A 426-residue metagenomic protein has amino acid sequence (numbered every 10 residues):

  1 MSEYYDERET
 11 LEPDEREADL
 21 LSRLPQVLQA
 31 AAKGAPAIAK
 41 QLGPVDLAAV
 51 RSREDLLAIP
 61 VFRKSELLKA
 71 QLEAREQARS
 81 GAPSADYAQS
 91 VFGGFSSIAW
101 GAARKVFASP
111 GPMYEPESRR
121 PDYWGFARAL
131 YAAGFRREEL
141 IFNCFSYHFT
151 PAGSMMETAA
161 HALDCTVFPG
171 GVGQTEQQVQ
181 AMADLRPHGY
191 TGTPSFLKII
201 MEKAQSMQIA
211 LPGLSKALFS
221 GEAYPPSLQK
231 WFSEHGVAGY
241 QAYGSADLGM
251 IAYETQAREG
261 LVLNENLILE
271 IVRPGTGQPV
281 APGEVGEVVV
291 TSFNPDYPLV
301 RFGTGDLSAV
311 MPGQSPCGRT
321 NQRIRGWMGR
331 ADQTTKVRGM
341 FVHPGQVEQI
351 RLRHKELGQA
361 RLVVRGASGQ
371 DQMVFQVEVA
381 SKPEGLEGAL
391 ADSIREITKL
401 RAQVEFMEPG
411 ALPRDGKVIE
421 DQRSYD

Functional and structural regions predicted by a protein language model:
M1-A108, P112-A132, R136-R137, G369-V374 (+3 more regions): Nucleotide 5′-phosphate-binding alpha/beta core
S2-A32, P36, T150, L163-D426: Active-site glycine/GP-rich loop and adjacent strand/helix microenvironment that borders small-molecule binding pockets
G94-S96, L130, S146, Q178 (+1 more regions): Catalytic micro-motifs at enzyme active sites that drive phosphoryl/nucleotidyl and oxygen chemistry
A108-P121, E157-V167, D184-T191: Acidic/glycine-enriched edge-of-secondary-structure segments
P112, C144-S146, E378-A380: Short strand-loop junctions, especially beta-strand C-caps/beta-turns that link beta-sheets to coils or alpha-helices
R119-A133, F149, S195-Q205: Short, composition-biased local secondary-structure segments
A127-V167: Conserved AMP-binding loop of ANL adenylate-forming enzymes
